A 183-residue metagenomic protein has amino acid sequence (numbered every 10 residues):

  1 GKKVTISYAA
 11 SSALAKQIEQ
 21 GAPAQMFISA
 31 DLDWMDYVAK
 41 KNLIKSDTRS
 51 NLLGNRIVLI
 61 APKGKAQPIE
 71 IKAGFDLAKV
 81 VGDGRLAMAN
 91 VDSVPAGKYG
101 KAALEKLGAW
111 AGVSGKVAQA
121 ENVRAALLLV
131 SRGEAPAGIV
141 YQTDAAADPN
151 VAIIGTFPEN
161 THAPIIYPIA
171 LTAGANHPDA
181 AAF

Functional and structural regions predicted by a protein language model:
G1-P23, F27-L32, D36-F183: Exported/periplasmic ABC-transporter solute-binding proteins
